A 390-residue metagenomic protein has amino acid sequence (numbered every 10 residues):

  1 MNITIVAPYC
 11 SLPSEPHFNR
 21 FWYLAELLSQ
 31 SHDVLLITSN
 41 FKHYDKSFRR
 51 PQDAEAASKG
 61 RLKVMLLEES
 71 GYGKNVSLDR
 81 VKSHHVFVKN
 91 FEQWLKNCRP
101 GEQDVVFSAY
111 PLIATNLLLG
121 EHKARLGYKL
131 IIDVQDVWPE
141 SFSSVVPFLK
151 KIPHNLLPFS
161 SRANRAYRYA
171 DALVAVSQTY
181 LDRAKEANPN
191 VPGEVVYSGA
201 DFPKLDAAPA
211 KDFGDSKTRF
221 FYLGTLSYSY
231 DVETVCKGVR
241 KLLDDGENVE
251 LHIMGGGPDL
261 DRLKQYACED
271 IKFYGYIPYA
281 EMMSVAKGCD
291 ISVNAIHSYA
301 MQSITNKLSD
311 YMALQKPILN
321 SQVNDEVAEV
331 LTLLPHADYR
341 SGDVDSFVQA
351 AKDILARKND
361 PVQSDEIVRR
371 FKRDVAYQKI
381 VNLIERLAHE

Functional and structural regions predicted by a protein language model:
M1-K59, R240-D244: N-terminal subdomain of nucleotide-sugar transferases
T4, D212-Y230, V235-R240, H252: Conserved donor-binding/catalytic core segment of Leloir-type glycosyltransferases
P8, G71-V81, G101, L126-A163 (+1 more regions): Acceptor-binding helix/loop patch of EC 2.4 sugar-transfer enzymes, predominantly nucleotide-sugar-dependent
K89-E92, A114-L117, E121-R125, W138-E140 (+1 more regions): Membrane-proximal helix-turn-helix segments that form the acceptor-binding/catalytic region of lipid-linked
T179, G199: Carbohydrate-associated surface elements
K217, L260-M283: Nucleotide-activated donor-binding/catalytic signature segment of Leloir-type glycosyltransferases, i.e., the conserved
Y230, P278-S284, S292-M312, L319-V330: Nucleotide-sugar-dependent
G342, S346, L355-L387: A charged, aromatic-enriched C-terminal amphipathic alpha-helix characteristic of glycosyltransferases across folds
